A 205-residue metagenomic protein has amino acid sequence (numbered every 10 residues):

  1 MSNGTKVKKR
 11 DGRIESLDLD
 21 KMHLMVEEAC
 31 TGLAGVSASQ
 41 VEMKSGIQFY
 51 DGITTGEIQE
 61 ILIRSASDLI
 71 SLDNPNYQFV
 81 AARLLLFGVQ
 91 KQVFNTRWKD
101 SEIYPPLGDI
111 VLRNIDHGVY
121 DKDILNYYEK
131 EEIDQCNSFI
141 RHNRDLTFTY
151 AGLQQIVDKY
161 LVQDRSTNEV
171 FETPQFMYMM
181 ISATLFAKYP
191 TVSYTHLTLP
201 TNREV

Functional and structural regions predicted by a protein language model:
M1-L197, R203: Extended catalytic cores of very large enzyme megasubunits
